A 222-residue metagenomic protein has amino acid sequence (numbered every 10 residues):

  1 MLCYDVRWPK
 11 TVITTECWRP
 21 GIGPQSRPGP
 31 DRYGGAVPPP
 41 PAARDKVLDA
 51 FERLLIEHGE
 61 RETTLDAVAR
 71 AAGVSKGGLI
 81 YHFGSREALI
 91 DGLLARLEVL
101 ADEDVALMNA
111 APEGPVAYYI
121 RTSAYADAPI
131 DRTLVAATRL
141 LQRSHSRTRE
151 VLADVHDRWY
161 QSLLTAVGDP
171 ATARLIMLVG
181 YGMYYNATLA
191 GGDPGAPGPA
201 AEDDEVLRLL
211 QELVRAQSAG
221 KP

Functional and structural regions predicted by a protein language model:
M1-P38, P222: Short, intrinsically disordered or compositionally biased N-terminal tails of bacterial proteins
K46, L54-A88: Helix-turn-helix
A50-L54, T122: Short amphipathic alpha-helical elements of helix-turn-helix/winged-helix folds
I90-L97, T148: Alpha-helical DNA-contacting segments of helix-turn-helix folds
V99-A137: Hydrophobic alpha-helical connector segments
T122, A137-L140, V179-M183: Short acidic/histidine-centered micro-motifs embedded in hydrophobic/aromatic stretches that mark compact functional
A128, S146-A153, D157, Q161-P222: Hydrophobic/aromatic-rich alpha-helical bundle segments in the mid-to-C-terminal region
